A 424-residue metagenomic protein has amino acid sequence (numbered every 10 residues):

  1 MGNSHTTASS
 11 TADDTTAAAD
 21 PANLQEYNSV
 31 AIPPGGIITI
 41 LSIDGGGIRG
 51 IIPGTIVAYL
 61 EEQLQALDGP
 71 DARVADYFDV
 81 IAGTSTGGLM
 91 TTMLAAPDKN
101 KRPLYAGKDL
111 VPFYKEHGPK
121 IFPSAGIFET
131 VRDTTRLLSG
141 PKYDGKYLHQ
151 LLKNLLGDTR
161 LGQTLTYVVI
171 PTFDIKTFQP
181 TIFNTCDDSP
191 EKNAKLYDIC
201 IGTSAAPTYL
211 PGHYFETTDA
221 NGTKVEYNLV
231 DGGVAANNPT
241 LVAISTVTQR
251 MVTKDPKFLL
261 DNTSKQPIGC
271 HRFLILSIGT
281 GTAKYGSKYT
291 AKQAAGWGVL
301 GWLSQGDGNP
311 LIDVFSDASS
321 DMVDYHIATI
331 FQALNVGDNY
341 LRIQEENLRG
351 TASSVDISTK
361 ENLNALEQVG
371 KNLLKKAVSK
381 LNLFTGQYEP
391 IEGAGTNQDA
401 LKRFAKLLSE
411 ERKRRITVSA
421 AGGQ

Functional and structural regions predicted by a protein language model:
G2-Q424: Conserved catalytic cores and adjacent C-terminal regulatory segments of lipid-metabolizing esterases/lipases
